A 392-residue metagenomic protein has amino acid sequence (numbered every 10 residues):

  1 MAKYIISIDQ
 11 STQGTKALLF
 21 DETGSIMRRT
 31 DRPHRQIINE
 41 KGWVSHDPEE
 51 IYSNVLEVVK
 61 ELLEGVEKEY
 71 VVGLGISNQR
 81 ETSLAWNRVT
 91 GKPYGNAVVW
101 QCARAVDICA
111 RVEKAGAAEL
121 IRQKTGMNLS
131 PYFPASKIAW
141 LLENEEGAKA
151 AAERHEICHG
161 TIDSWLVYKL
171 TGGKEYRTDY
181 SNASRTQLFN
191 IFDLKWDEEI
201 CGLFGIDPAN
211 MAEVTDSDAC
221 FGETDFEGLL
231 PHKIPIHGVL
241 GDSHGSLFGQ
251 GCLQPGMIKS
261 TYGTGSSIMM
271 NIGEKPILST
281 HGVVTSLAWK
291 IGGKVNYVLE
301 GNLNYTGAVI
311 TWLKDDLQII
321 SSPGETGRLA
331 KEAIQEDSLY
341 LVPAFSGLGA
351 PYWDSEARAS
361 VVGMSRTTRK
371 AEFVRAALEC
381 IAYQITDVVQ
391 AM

Functional and structural regions predicted by a protein language model:
M1-G95, Q123, L230-G238: N-terminal glycine/serine-rich phosphate-binding loop of ATP-dependent small-molecule kinases, especially carbohydrate
I6-I8, K68, V106, V112-M127 (+4 more regions): Active-site core segments that coordinate phosphate-bearing ligands/cofactors across diverse enzyme families
G24, D47, L74, C102 (+3 more regions): Residue-level signal for inorganic ion chemistry
T30-Q36, N78, L170, D218 (+2 more regions): Short, small-residue-rich loop/turn micro-motifs
L63-W100, N128-P134, V167-N190, T215 (+1 more regions): Short beta-strand-loop/turn "lid" adjacent to the catalytic site in phosphate-handling enzymes
E213-T215, G249: Accessory "access/gating" subregions that flank catalytic or transport cores
